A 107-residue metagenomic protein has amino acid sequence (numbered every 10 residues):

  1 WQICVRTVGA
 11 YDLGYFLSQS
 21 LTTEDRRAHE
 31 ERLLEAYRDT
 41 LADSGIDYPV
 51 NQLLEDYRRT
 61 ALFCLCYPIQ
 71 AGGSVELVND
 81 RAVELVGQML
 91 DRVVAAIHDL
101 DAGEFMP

Functional and structural regions predicted by a protein language model:
W1-I3, P107: Charged, low-complexity, helix/coiled-coil-prone segments
I3-G45, A61-A82: Active-site activation/catalytic loop segments of kinase-like enzymes and analogous catalytic loops in related
I46-A61: All-alpha amphipathic helical-bundle segments outside canonical DNA-binding/catalytic cores that form hydrophobic
R59, F63-P107: ATP/Mg2+ or Mg2+-diphosphate-binding catalytic cores that bind nucleotide phosphates or diphosphates via glycine-rich
